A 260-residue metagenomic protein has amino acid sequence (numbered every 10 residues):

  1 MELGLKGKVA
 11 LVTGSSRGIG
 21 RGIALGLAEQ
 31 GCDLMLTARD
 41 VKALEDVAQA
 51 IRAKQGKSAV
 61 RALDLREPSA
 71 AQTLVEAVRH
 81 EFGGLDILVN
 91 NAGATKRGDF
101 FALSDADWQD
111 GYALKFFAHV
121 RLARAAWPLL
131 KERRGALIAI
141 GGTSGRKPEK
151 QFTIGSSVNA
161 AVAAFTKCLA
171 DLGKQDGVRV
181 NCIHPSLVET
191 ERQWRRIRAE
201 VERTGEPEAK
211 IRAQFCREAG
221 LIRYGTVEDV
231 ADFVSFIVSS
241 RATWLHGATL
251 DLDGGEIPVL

Functional and structural regions predicted by a protein language model:
M1-E2, K147, S235, H246-L260: Short C-terminal tail/terminal secondary-structure segment of NAD(P)H-dependent dehydrogenase/reductase domains
V9, S16-G18: Conserved glycine-rich cofactor-binding loop
V41-K42, A62-L74, D105, D229: The beta1-alpha1 cofactor-binding region of Rossmann-like NAD(H)/NADP(H)-dependent oxidoreductases
D99-F100, D107-Y112, F215: Substrate-binding pocket helix/loop in short-chain dehydrogenase/reductase
P128, D171-L172, T243: Alpha-helical segment proximal to the catalytic Tyr-Lys
I138-V162, T166-Q175, L187-V188: Catalytic loop of short-chain dehydrogenase/reductase
K174, R179, L245-G247: Short, small/polar-rich loop/turn modules that mediate ligand/substrate recognition or access, typified
